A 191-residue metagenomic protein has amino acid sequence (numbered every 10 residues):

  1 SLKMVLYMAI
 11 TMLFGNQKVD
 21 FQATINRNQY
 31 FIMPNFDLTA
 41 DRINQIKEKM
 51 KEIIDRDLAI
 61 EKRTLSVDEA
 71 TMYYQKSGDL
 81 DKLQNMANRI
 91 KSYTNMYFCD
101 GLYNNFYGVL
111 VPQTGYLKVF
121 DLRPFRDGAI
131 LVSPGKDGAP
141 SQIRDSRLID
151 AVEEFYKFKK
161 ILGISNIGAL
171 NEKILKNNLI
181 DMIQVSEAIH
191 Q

Functional and structural regions predicted by a protein language model:
S1-L13, F21: Active/ligand-binding-proximal structured segments within catalytic/core domains that scaffold catalytic residues
K3, H190-Q191: Short, well-ordered alpha-helical scaffold segments within catalytic/effector domains
K18-H190: Auxiliary tRNA-acceptor-end handling modules of aminoacyl-tRNA synthetases
